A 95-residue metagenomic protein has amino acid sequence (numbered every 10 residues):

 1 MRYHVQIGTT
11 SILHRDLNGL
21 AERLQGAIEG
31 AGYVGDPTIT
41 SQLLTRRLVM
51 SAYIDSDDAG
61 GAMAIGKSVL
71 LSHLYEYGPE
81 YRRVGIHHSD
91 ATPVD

Functional and structural regions predicted by a protein language model:
M1-D95: Long, contiguous binding/interaction regions
